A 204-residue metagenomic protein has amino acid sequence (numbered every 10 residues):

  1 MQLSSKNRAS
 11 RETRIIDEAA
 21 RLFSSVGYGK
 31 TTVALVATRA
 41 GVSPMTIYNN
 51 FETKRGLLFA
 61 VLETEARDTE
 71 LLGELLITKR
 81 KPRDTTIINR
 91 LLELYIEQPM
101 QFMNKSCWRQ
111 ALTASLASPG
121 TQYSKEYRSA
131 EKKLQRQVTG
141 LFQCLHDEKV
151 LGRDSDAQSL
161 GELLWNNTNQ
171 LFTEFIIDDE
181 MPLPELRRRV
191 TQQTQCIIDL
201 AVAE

Functional and structural regions predicted by a protein language model:
M1-S10, E204: N-terminal intrinsically disordered/low-complexity leader segments
R8, I16, L62, S124-Q135 (+2 more regions): Amphipathic, non-transmembrane alpha-helical scaffold segments
R14, E18-G56, A60-T64: Helix-turn-helix
A60, E74-K105, A157-L164, R187-V190: Hydrophobic alpha-helical connector segments
E70, P82, T86, Q101-F102 (+4 more regions): Amphipathic alpha-helical packing segments from all-alpha helical-bundle domains
T85-T121, W165, N169, D199-E204: Helical hydrophobic small-molecule/effector-binding pocket
S124, R128, H146-Q195: Hydrophobic/aromatic-rich alpha-helical bundle segments in the mid-to-C-terminal region
L141, Q193-E204: C-terminal alpha-helix
